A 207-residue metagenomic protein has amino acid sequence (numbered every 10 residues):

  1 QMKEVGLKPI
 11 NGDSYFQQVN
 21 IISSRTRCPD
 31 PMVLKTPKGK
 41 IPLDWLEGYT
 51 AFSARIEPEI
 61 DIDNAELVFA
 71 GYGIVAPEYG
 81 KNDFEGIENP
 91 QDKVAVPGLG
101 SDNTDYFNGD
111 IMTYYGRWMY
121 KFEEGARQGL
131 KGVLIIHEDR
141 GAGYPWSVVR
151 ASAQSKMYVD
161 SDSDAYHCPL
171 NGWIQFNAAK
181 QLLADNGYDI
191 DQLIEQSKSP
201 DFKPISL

Functional and structural regions predicted by a protein language model:
Q1-K3, Y15, G80-D83, R117-F122 (+2 more regions): Stable alpha-helical elements in mature extracytoplasmic
Q1-N103: Noncatalytic luminal/extracellular "stalk/propeptide" segments of secretory-pathway proteins
I10, I62, M112-Y120, P169 (+2 more regions): Soluble non-cytosolic domains of exported or imported proteins
Y15, V33, K38, A126-Q128 (+2 more regions): Structured catalytic/translocation cores of nucleotide/phosphate-coupled proteins
I21-T26, Y144-A151: Short secondary-structure transition/capping segments
I41-F52, Y106-M119, Q154: Surface-exposed flexible segments
V68-V149: A conserved hydrophobic secondary-structure block that centers on an alpha-helix together with its immediately flanking
R127, K131-R140, A151-A153, M157-L207: Long, well-ordered, tryptophan-enriched scaffold segments
